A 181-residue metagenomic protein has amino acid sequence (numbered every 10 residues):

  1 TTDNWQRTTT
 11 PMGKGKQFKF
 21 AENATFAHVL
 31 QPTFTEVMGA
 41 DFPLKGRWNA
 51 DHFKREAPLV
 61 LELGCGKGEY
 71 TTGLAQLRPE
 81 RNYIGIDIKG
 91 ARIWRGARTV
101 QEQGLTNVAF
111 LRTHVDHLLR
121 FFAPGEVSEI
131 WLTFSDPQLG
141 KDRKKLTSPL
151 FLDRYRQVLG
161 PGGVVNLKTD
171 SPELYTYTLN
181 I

Functional and structural regions predicted by a protein language model:
T10-L59, E69-Q76: S-adenosyl-L-methionine
G64-G66: Class I SAM-dependent methyltransferase "Motif I" SAM/SAH-binding loop
R81-I84: Short beta-strand element of Class I
K89: Conserved SAM/SAH-binding beta-strand->alpha-helix loop
A97-P124: S-adenosyl-L-methionine
S128-L146: A short SAM/SAH-binding and catalytic strip from SAM-dependent methyltransferases
T147-P161: A short glycine-rich, Lys/Arg-flanked "PGG" loop and its adjoining helix->strand segment in the class I
G162-T169: Conserved beta-strand signature within the Rossmann-like core of class I S-adenosyl-L-methionine
